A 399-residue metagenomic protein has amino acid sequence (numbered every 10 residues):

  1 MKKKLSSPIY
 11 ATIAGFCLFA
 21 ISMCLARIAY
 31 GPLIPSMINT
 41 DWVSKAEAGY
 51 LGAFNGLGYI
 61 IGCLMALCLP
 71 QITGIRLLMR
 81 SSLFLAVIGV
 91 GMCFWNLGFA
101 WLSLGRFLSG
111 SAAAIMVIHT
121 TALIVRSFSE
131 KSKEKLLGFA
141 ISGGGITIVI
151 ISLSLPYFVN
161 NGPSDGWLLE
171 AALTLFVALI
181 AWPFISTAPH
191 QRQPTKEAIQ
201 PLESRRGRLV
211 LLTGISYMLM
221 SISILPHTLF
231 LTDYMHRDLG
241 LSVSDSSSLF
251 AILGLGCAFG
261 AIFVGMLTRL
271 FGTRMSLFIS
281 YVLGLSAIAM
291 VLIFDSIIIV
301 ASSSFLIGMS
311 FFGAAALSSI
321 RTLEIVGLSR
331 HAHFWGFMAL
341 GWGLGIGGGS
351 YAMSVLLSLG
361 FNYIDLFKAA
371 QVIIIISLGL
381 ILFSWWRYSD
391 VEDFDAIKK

Functional and structural regions predicted by a protein language model:
Y30-G31, L209-A251: Extracytoplasmic gate region of multi-pass secondary transporters
W42, W95-W101, S129, G240 (+2 more regions): Helix-breaking motifs and short loop linkers at transmembrane-helix boundaries and internal kinks in secondary membrane
G62-G74, G260-G272, L357-S358: Helix-to-loop junctions at the C-terminal end of transmembrane segments in multipass secondary transporters
L77-G91, M275-A289: Structural signature of the two symmetry-related core transmembrane helices
A100-L108, I298-L306: Paired small-residue
G105-G143: Cytoplasmic helix-loop-helix junction between adjacent transmembrane helices in 12-TM secondary transporters
E130-S132, L136-S186: Helix-loop-helix hairpin linking two adjacent transmembrane segments in secondary transporters
I325-F361: A late C-terminal transmembrane helix in Major Facilitator Superfamily
